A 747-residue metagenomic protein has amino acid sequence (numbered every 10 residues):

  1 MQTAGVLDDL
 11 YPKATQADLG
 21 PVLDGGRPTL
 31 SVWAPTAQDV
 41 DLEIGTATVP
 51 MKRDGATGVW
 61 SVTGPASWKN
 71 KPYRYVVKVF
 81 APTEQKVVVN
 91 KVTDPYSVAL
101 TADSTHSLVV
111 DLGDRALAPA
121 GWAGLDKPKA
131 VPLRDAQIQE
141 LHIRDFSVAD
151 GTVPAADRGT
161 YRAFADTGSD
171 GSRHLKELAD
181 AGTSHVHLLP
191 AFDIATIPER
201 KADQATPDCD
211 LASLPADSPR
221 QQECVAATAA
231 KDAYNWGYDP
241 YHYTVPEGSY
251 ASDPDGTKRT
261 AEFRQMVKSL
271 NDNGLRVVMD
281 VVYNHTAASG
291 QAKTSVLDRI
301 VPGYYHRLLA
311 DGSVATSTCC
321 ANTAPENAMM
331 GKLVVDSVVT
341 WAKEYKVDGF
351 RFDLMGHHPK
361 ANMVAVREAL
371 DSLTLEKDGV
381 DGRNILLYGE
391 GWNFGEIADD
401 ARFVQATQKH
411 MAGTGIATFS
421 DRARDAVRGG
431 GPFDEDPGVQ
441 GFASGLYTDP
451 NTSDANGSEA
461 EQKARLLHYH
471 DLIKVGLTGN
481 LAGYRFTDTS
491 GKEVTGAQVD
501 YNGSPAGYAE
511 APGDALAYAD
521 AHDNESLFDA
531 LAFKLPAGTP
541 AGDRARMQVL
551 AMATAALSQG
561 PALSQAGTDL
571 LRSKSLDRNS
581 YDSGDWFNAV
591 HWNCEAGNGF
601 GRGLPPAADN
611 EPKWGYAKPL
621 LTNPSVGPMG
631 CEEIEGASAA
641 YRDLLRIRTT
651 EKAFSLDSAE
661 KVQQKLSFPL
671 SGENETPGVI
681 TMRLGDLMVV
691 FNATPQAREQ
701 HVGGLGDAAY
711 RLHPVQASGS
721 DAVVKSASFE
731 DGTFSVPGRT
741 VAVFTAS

Functional and structural regions predicted by a protein language model:
M1-G25, D54-A163: The feature marks proteins involved in alpha-glucan
G26-L30, D686: Structural beta-strand segments of beta-rich domains
V32, Y75, L141, L188 (+8 more regions): Conserved, mostly hydrophobic/aromatic
A34, N70-K71, S726-S747: C-terminal beta-strand-rich structural cap/linker in extracellular carbohydrate-active enzymes
K52-G55, K201, D208, L354-N502 (+3 more regions): Active-site-proximal helices and loops of the catalytic beta/alpha 8
S97-V148, G431-P536, P606-S638, L645 (+1 more regions): Glycine-rich phosphate/pyrophosphate-binding loop and adjacent beta-alpha nucleotide/cofactor-binding cores
R144-R162, K176-S184, L189-K346, L354-G379 (+3 more regions): Substrate-binding/active-site clefts of carbohydrate-active enzymes
T495-H701, L705-D707: Loop/helix patches that line or flank the sugar-binding groove of alpha-linked glycan CAZymes
